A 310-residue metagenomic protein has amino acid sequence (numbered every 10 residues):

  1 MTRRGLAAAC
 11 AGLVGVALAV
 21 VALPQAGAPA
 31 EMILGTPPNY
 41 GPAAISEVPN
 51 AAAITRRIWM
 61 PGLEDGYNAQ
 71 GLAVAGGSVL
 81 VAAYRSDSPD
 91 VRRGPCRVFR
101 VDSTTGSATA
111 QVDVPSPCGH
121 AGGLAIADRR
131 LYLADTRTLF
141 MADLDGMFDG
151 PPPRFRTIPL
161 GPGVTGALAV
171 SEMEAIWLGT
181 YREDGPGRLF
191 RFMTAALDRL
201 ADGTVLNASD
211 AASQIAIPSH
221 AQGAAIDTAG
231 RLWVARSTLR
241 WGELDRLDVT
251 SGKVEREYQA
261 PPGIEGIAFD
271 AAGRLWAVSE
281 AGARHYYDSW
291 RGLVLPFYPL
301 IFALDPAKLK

Functional and structural regions predicted by a protein language model:
T2-G62, L293-K310: Sequence/structural signature of beta-propeller modules and their immediately flanking N-terminal secretory/stalk
R56-G94: Beta-strand-rich domains and repeat architectures in extracellular enzymes and scaffolds, especially beta-propellers
M60-E64, V112-P117, T157-P162, A212-P218 (+1 more regions): Surface loop/turn motifs at the tips and blade-to-blade linkers of beta-strand repeat domains
G66-G71, C118-G123, L160-S171, P218-G223 (+1 more regions): Repeated scaffold domains used in trafficking and secretory/extracellular systems, primarily beta-propellers
V74-G76, I126-D128, S171-M173, I226-A229 (+1 more regions): Residue-level detector of Asp-centered blade-edge/turn motifs that repeat once per structural unit in beta-propeller
V79-V81, R130-L133, F140, A175-G179 (+2 more regions): Conserved beta-propeller blade signature
G94-T104, L189-L197, L244-V249, W290-K310: Beta-propeller blade signature
A211-V249: Loop/turn-rich, solvent-exposed surfaces of beta-rich toroidal or solenoidal domains
